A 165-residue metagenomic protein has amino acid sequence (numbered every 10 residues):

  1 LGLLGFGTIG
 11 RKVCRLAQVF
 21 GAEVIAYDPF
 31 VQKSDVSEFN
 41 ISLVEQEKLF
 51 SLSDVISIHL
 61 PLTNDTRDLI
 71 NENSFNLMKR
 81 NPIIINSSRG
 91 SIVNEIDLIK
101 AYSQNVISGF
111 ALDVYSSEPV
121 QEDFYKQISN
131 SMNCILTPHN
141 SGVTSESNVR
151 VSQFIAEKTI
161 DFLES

Functional and structural regions predicted by a protein language model:
L1-R80: Rossmann-like dinucleotide/phosphate-binding beta-alpha-beta segment
N81-S165: Rossmann-like dinucleotide-binding domain for NAD(H)/NADP(H)
